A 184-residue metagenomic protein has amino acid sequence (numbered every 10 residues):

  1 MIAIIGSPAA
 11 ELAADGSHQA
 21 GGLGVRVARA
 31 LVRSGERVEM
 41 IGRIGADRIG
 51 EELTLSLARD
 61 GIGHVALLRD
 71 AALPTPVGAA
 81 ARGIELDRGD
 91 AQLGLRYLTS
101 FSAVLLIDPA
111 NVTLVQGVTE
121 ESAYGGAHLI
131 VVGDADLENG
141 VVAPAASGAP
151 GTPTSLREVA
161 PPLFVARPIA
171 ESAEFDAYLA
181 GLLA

Functional and structural regions predicted by a protein language model:
M1-I2: Extreme N-terminal starter segment of soluble prokaryotic enzymes
I5: Conserved N-terminal Rossmann-fold NAD(P)-binding element of oxidoreductases
A9-H18, R33-A103: Conserved N-terminal subdomain of the carbohydrate kinase-like
S17-V25, A173: Short, conserved micro-motifs enriched in small and acidic residues
G22-R33, T119: Histidine-anchored nucleotide/phosphate-binding helix
E39, L163-A184: Conserved post-catalytic alpha-helical subdomain immediately downstream of the catalytic base and nucleotide-binding
L86-D87, A91-Q92, R96-S172: Conserved beta-alpha-beta core of the PfkB/ribokinase-like small-molecule kinase fold
